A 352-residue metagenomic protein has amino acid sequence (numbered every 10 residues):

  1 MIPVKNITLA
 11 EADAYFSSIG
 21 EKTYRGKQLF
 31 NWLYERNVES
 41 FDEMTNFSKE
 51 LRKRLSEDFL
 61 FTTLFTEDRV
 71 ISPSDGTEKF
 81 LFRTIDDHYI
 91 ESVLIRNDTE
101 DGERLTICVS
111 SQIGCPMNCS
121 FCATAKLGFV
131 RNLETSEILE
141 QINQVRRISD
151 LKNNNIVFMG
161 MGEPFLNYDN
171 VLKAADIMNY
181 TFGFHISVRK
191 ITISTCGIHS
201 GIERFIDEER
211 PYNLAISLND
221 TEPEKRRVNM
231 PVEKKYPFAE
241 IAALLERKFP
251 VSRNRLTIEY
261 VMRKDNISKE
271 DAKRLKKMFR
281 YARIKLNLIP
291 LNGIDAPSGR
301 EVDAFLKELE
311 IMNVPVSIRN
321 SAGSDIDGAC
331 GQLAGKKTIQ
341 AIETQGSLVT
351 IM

Functional and structural regions predicted by a protein language model:
M1-I90, R96, E246-R255, Y260-M352: Auxiliary Fe-S-binding modules of radical SAM enzymes
S72-P73, S110-S111, S194, S217: Short linear Ser/Thr-Pro motifs
E78, I90, L105-V109, M117 (+1 more regions): Generic beta-strand structural signal
L94-I95, N170: Residue-level structural signal for beta-strand termini and adjacent loop
D98-L139: Canonical Radical SAM [4Fe-4S] cluster-binding loop centered on the CxxxCxxC motif and its immediate flanking residues
S136, E140-D150: Ferredoxin-type iron-sulfur electron-transfer modules in oxidoreductases and energy-metabolism complexes
R146-N155, G160-M312, R319: Conserved AdoMet/S-adenosylmethionine-binding subsite of the radical SAM
